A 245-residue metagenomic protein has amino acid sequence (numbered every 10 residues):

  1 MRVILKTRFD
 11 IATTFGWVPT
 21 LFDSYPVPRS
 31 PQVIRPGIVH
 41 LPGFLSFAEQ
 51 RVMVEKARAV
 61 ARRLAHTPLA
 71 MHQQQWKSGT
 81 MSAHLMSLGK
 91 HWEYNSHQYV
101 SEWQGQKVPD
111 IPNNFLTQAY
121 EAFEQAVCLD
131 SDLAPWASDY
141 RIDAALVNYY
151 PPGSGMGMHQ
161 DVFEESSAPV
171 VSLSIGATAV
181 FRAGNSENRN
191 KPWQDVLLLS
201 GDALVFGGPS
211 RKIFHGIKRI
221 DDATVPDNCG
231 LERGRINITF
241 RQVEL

Functional and structural regions predicted by a protein language model:
M1-L245: Non-heme Fe(II) oxygenase metal-center motifs and adjacent flexible, charged/small-residue loops
